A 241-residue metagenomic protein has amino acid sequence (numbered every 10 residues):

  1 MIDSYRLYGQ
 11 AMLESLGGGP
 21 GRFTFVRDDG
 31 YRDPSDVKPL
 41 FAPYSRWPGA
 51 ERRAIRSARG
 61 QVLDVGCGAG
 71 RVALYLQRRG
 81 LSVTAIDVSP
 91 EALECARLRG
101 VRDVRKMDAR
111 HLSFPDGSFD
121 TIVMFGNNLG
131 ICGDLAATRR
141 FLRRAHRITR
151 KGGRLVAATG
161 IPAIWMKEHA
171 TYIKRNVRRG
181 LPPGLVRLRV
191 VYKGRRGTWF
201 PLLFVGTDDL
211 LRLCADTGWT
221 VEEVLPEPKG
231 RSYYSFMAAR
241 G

Functional and structural regions predicted by a protein language model:
I2-D3, Q10-L16, K151-L211: SAM-dependent methyltransferase
A42-Q61: Conserved alpha-helix/loop element of class I SAM-dependent methyltransferases that forms part of the SAM/SAH-binding
A69: Conserved SAM/SAH-binding loop
S89-P90: Conserved SAM/SAH-binding beta-strand->alpha-helix loop
G100-H111: Conserved SAM-binding strand-loop segment of SAM-dependent methyltransferases
R110-T121: A short acidic, Gly/Pro-enriched loop at the edge of an enzyme's catalytic core that lines a small-molecule cofactor
D120-T138: A short SAM/SAH-binding and catalytic strip from SAM-dependent methyltransferases
T138-K151: A short glycine-rich, Lys/Arg-flanked "PGG" loop and its adjoining helix->strand segment in the class I
